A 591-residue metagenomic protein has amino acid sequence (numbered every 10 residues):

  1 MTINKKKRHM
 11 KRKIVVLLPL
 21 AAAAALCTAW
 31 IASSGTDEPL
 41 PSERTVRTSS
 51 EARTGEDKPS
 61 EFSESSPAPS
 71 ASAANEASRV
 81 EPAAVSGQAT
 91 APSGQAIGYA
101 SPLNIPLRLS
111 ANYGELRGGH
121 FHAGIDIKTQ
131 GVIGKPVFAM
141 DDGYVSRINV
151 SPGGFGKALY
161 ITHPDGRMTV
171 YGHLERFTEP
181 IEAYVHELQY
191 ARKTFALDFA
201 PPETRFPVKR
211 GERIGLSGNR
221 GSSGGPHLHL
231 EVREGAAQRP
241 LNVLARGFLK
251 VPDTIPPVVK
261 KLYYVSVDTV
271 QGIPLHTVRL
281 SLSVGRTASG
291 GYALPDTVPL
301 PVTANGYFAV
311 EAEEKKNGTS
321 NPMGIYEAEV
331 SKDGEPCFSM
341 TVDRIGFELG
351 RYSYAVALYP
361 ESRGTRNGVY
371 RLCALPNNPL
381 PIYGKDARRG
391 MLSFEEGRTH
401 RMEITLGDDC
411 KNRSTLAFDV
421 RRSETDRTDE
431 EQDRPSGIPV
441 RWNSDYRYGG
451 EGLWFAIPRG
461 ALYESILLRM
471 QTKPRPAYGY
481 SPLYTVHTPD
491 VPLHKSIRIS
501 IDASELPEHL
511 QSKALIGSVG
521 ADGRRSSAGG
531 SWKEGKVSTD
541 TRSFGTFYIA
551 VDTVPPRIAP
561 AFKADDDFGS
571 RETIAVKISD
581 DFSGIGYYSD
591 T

Functional and structural regions predicted by a protein language model:
K5-L20: N-terminal Sec-pathway targeting helices
D37-V46, S50-E51, K58-M168, E175-F177 (+5 more regions): Surface-exposed, glycine-biased beta-strand/turn segments
K209, P252, V267-V270, L275-E424 (+3 more regions): Long, low-complexity serine/threonine/glycine- and acidic-rich segments characteristic of extracellular
L230-K250, L416-R422, W532-V554: Short, structured interface segments
T254-K260, T553-P560: Proline-centered linker/hinge motifs at extracellular inter-domain junctions
A309-E313, S500-S504, T573-D581: Short edge beta-strand/loop segments characteristic of extracellular beta-sandwich folds
R427-D429, S436-W442, Q471-L515, K563-S570: Proteolytic processing hotspots in large secreted/extracellular or virion-associated proteins and select intracellular
I457, D490-F547, Y588-T591: Proteolytic-maturation and junctional protease-sensitive modules
